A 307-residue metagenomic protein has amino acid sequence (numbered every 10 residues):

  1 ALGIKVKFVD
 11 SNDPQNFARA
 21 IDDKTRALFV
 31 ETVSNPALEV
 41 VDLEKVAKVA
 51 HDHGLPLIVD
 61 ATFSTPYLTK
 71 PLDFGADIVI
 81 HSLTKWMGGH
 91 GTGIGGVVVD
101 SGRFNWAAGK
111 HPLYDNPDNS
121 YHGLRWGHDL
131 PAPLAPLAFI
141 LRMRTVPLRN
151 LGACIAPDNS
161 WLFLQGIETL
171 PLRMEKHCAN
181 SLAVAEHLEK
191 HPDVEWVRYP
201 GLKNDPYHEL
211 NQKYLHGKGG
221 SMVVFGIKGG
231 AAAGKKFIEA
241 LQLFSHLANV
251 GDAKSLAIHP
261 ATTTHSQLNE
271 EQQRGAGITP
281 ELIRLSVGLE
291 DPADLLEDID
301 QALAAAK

Functional and structural regions predicted by a protein language model:
A1-H191: Conserved PLP-enzyme active-site core in the AAT-like
L2-K7, D23, R173, G229-A232 (+2 more regions): PLP-dependent enzyme catalytic core of the Aspartate aminotransferase-like
F17-R19, P206-N211, L256-A261: Short, solvent-exposed polar/charged micro-motifs at secondary-structure junctions
L28, G96-V98, V197, V223 (+1 more regions): Well-ordered beta-strand positions enriched in small/hydrophobic/aromatic, beta-favoring residues
V33, T62-S64, L202, K228 (+1 more regions): Active-site beta-loop-alpha junctions enriched in small/polar residues
G91, G217-G220, I278-E281: Short glycine-enriched loop/turn motifs at secondary-structure junctions
V99, V224-G226, S286-G288: Short hydrophobic/aromatic beta-strand micro-patches that form the beta-sheet surface supporting nucleotide- or nucleic
L151-C154, D158-S160, Q165, T169 (+4 more regions): Conserved small-domain helix->loop->beta segment predominantly found in fold-type I
